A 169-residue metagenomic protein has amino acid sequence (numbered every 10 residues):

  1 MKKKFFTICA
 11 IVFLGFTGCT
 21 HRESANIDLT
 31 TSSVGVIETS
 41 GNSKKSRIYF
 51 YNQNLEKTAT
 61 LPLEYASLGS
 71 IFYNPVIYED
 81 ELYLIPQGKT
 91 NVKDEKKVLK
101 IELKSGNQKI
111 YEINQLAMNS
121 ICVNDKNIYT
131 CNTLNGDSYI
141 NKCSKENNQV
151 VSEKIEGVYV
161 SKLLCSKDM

Functional and structural regions predicted by a protein language model:
F5-F13: Sec-dependent N-terminal signal peptides
F16-G18: C-terminal motif of bacterial Sec signal peptides marking the signal peptidase cleavage site
T20-T60: An edge-strand/N-cap motif at the start of beta-rich repeat modules
H21-D28, S67-E79, Q115-D125, G157-K167: Repeated scaffold domains used in trafficking and secretory/extracellular systems, primarily beta-propellers
I27-N42, Y78-N91, K126-T133, D168-M169: Short beta-strand elements that form the blades of beta-propeller/WD-repeat-like and other beta-sheet-rich scaffold
N42-Y49, N91-L99, G136-N141: Structural motif
N52-N54, E102-G106, C143-N148: Short loop/turn segments that connect beta-strands within beta-propeller blades
K57-S67, G106-E112, N148-I155: A short beta-strand motif characteristic of beta-propeller blades
